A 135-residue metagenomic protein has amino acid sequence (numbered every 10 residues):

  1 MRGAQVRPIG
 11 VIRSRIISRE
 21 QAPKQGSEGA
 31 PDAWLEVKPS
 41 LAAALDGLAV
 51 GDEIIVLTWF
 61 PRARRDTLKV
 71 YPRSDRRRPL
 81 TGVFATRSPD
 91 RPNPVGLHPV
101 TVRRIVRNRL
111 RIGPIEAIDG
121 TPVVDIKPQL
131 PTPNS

Functional and structural regions predicted by a protein language model:
M1-P99, R103-S135: Glycine-rich, low-complexity intrinsically disordered segments
